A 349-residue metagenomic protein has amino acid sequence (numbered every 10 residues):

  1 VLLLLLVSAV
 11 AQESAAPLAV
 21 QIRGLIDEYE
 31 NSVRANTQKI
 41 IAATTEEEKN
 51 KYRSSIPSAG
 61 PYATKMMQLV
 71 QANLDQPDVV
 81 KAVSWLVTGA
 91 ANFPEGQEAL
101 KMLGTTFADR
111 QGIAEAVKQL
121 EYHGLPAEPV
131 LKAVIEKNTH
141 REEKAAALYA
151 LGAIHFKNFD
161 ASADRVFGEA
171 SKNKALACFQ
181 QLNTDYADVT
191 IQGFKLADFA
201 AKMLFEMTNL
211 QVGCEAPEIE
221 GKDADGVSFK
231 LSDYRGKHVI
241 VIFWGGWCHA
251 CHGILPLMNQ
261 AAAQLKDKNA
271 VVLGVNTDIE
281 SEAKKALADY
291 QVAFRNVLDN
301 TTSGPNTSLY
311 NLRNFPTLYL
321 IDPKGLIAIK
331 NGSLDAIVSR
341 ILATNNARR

Functional and structural regions predicted by a protein language model:
Q12-G60: N-terminal leader/linker segments that initiate helical-solenoid repeat arrays
R34, S84-A91, K118-Y122, L151-A163 (+2 more regions): Specific register positions within alpha-helical solenoid repeats of the TPR/Sel1-like families, i.e., one
L69-V79, G89-L125, V134-A145, A161-N173 (+1 more regions): Short solvent-exposed coil/turn linkers within tandem alpha-helical repeat scaffolds
Y122, F167-A224, S232-R235, K285-A288 (+1 more regions): N-proximal helix/coil linker or "cap" segments that precede and/or mark the start of modular domains
R235, F243-Q260: Conserved redox-active cysteine motifs that mediate thiol-disulfide chemistry, especially di-cysteine Cys-X(1-2)-Cys
K237-V239, W244-W247, I279, N314: Short pre-active-site segment immediately N-terminal to redox-active cysteine/selenocysteine motifs in thiol-based
H252-Q291, T301-S308: Structural microenvironment flanking redox-active thiols in thiol-disulfide oxidoreductases
A288-A293, L298-A343: Thiol/disulfide oxidoreductase modules built on the thioredoxin-like
